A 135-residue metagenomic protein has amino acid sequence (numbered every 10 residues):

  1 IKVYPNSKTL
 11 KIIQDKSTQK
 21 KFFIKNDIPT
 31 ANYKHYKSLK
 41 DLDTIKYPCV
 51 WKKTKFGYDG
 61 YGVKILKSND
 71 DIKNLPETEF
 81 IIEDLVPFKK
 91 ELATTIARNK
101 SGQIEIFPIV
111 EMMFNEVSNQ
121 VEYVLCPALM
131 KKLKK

Functional and structural regions predicted by a protein language model:
I1, Y47, T78: Short coil/turn segments at beta-strand junctions that form active-site/ligand-binding loops
I1-D43, F56-G57: Conserved N-proximal alpha/beta basic substrate-recognition cap immediately N-terminal to, or forming the N-lobe
V3-Y4, A31, V50, I81-E83 (+1 more regions): Structural detector of well-ordered beta-strand residues that form the stable sheet scaffold of enzyme domains
K25, K53-K55, D84-V86: Short Gly/Pro-enriched turn/cap motifs at secondary-structure boundaries
L39, T54, L66-N69: Residue-level detector of intrinsically disordered/flexible regions characterized by low predicted structural confidence
T44-W51: Acidic/histidine-enriched active-site and ligand-binding environments that engage anionic O-linkages
K55-F56, T94: Short substrate-entry loop that stabilizes the transition state in hydrolases
G62-K135: Internal nucleotide-binding/catalytic subdomain
